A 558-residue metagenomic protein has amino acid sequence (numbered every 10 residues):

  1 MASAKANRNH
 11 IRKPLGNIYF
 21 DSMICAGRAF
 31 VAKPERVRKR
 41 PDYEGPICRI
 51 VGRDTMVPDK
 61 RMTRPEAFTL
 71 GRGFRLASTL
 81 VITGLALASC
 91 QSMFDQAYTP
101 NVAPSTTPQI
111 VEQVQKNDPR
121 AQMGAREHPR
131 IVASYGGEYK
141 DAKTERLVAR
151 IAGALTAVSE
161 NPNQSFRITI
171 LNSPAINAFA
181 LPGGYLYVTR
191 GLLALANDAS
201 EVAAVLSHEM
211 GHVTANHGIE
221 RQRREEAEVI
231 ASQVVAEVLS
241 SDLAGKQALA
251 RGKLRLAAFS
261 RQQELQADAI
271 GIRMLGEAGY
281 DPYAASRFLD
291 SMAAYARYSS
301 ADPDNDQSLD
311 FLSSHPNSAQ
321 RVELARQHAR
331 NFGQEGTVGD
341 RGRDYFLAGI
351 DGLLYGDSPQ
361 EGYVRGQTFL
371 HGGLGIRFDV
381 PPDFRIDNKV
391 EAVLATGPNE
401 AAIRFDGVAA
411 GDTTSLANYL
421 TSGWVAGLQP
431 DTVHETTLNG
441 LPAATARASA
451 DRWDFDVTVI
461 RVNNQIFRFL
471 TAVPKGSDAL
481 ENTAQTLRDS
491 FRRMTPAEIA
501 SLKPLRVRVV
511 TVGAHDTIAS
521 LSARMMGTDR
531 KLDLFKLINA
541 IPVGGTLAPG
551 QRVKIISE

Functional and structural regions predicted by a protein language model:
M1-I11: Short alpha-helix boundary/capping segments
R12-R72: N-terminal secretory signal peptides that target proteins for export/translocation
C48, D59, T63, R75-T79 (+7 more regions): A Zn2+-metalloprotease active-site environment signal
A203, I386, F469-R506: Surface-exposed amphipathic alpha-helical segments
D383-D387, V393-L394, A401, D406 (+3 more regions): Extended non-catalytic domains of envelope/secretory-pathway proteins
R404, T421-R468: Signature of long, low-cysteine stretches enriched in small and polar/charged residues
P496-D529, Q551: Primarily a LysM-type cell-wall glycan-binding module
R530-E558: Extracellular LysM carbohydrate-binding repeats and other cell-envelope/extracellular binding modules
